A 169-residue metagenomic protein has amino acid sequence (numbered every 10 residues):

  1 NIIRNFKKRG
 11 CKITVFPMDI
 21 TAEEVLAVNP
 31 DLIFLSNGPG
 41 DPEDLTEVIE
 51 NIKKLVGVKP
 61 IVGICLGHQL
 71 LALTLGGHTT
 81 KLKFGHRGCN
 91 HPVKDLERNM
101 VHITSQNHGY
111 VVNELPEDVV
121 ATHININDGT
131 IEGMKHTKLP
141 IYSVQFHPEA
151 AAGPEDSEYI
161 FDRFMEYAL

Functional and structural regions predicted by a protein language model:
I2-V15: Short helix-loop-beta junction
I13, I61, I141: Hydrophobic anchor at the start of a short beta-strand that flanks the dinucleotide cofactor-binding loop
F16-E23, D41: Short acidic loop-to-helix transition motifs that present clustered carboxylates
V25, N29-I33, P148: Proline-aspartate-enriched helix->loop->beta-strand connector
L32, S36-I103, G109, P154-R163: Cysteine-nucleophile active-site neighborhood
N99-L139: Catalytic beta-strand/loop cores that center a nucleophilic Ser/Cys/Thr and support acyl-enzyme chemistry
G133-L169: A glycine-centered loop/beta-turn motif at secondary-structure junctions
